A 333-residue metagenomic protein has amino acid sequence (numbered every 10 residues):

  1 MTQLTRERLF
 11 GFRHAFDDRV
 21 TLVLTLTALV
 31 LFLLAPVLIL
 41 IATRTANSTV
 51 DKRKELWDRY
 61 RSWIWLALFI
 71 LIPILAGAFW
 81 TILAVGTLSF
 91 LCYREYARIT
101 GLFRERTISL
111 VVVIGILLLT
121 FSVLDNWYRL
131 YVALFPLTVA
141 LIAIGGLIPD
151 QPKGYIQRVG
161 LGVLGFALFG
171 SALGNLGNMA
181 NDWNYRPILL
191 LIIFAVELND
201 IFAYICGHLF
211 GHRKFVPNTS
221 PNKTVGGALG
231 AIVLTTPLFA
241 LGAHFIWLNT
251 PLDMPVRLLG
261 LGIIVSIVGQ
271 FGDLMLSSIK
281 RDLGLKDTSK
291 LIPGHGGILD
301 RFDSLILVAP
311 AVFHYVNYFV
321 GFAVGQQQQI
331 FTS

Functional and structural regions predicted by a protein language model:
T2-I264: Membrane-embedded alpha-helical bundles of polytopic integral membrane proteins
L66-L68, G165, S277, D287 (+1 more regions): Enrichment for repetitive, rod-forming helical segments
A203-Y204, K223-T235, V265, G269-G272 (+2 more regions): Alpha-helical transmembrane segments that form the membrane-embedded catalytic/substrate-binding core of multi-pass
H244, L274-D287: Transmembrane alpha-helical segments of integral membrane proteins
P251-F271, L283-G284, K290-G294: Short amphipathic alpha-helical interaction segments
D282-S333: C-terminal membrane module of polytopic membrane proteins
